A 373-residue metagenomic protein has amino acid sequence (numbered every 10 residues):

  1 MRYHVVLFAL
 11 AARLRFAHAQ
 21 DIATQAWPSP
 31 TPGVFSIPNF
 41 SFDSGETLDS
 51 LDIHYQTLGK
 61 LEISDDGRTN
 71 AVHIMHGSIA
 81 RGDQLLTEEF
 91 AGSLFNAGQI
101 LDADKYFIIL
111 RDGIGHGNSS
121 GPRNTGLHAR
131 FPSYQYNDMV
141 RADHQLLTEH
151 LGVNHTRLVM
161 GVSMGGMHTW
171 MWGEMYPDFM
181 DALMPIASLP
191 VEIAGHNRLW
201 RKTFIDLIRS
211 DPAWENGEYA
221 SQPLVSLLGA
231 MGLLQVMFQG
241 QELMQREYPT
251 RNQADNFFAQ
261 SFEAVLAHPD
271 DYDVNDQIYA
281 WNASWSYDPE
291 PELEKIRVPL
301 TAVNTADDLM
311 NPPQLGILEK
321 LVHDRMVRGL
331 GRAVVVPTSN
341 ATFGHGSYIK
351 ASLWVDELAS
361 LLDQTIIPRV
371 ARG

Functional and structural regions predicted by a protein language model:
H18-I74, S78, G82-Q84, E88 (+1 more regions): Catalytic-loop region of hydrolases
Q25-A26, N197-R198, T203-A306, M310: Alpha/beta-hydrolase
Q56-T125, I317: N-terminal cap/lid subdomain of alpha/beta-hydrolase-fold enzymes
G113, M184-A194: Active-site nucleophile loop of the alpha/beta-hydrolase fold
N137-L158, M171, M175: Conserved acidic catalytic loop of the alpha/beta-hydrolase fold
G161-G165, T169: Gly/Ala-rich beta-loop-alpha elbow adjacent to hydrolase catalytic centers
L309-I317: Conserved alpha/beta-hydrolase "acid-adjacent" motif
M326-G373: Catalytic active-site module of serine/aspartate enzymes centered on a nucleophile-bearing elbow/loop
